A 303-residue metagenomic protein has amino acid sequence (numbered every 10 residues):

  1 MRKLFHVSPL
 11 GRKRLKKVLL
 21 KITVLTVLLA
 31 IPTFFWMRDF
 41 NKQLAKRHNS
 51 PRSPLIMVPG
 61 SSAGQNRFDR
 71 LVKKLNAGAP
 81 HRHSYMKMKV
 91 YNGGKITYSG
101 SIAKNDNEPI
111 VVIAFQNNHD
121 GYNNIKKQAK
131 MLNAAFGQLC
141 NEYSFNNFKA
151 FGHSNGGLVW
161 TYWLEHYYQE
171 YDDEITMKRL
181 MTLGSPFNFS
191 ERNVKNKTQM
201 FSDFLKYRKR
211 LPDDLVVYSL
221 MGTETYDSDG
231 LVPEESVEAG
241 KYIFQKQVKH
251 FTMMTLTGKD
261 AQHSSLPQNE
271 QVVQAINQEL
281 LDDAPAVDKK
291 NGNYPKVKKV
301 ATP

Functional and structural regions predicted by a protein language model:
F5-S8, R12, K16-F151, N155-P303: Lipid deacylating catalytic domains
